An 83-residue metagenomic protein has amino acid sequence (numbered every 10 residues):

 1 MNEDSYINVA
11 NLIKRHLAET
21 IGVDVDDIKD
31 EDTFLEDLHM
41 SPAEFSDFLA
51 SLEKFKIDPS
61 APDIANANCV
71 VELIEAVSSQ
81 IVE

Functional and structural regions predicted by a protein language model:
N2-L49, K54-E83: Phosphopantetheine-dependent thiolation modules in NRPS/PKS and related acyl-activating systems
